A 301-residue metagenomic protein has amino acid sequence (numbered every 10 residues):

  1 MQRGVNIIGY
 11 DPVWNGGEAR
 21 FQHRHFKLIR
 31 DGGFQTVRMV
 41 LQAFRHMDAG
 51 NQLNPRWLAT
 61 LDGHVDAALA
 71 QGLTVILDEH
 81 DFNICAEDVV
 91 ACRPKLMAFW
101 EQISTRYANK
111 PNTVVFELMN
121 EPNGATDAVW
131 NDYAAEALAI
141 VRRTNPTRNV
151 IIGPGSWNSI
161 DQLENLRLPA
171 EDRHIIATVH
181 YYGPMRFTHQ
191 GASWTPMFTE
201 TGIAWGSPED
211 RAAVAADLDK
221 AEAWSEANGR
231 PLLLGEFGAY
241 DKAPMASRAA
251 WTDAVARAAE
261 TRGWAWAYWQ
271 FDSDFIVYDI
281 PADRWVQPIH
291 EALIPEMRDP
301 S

Functional and structural regions predicted by a protein language model:
M1, C92-L96, W194, V214 (+1 more regions): Generic hydrophobic, helix-prone segments enriched in Leu/Val/Ile
M1-N149, P154-E164, H174, F275 (+1 more regions): Active-site mouth of glycoside hydrolases
N6, H189, D283-W285: Domain-start "cap" segments at the beginnings of catalytic or binding domains
R30, F34-Q42, R56-L61, V65-D66 (+2 more regions): Well-ordered, non-transmembrane segments within structured domains
R93-L96, R167-E171, W194-P196, T252 (+2 more regions): Short, hinge-like loop/turn segments at secondary-structure boundaries
M97-D210, A215-Y240, T261-W264: Active-site region of glycoside hydrolase catalytic domains
P244-S301: Aromatic-rich peripheral "rim/lid" segments of glycoside hydrolase catalytic domains that contact and position glycan
